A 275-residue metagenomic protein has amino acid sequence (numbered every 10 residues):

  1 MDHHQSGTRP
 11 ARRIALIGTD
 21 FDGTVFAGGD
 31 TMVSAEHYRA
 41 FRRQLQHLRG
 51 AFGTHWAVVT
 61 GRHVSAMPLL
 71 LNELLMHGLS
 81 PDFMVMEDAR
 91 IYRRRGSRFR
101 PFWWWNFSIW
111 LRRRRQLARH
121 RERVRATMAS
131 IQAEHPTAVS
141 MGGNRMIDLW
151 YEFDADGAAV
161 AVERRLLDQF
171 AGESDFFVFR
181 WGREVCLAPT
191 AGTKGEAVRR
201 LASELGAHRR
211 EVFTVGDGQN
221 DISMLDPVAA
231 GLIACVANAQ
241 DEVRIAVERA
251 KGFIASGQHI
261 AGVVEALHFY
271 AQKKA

Functional and structural regions predicted by a protein language model:
P10-T31, L225: Asp-based phosphoryl-transfer active-site loop
R12, L187-A188, G195-A275: Mg2+-dependent phosphoryl-transfer enzymes with acidic/Ser/Thr/Gly-rich catalytic loops
I17-T24, E87-A89, G96, G143-M146 (+1 more regions): Short loop/turn segments at strand-loop or loop-helix junctions that form parts of catalytic or ligand-binding pockets
G29-L48, A234-A237: Basic, amphipathic juxtamembrane/active-site segments that coordinate anionic phosphate or diphosphate groups
R39-E134: Active-site phosphate-binding/coordination module
L71-E73, V162-L167, E242-A250: Short, aromatic/basic amphipathic alpha-helical patches
A126-V215, Q219-P227: Conserved acidic, metal-coordinating active-site core of Asp-based, Mg2+-dependent phosphoryl-transfer enzymes
